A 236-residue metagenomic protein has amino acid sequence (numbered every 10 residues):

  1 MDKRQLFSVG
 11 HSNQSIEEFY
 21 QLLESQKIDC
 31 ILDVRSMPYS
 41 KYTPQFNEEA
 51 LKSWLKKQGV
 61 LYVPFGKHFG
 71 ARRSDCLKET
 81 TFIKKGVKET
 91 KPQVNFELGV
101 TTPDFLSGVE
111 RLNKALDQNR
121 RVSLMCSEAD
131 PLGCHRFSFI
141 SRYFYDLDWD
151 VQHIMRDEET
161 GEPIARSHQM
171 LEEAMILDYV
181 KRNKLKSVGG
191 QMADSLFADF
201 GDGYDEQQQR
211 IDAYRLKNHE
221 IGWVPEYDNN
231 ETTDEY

Functional and structural regions predicted by a protein language model:
M1-Y236: Residues lining hydrophobic/aromatic ligand-binding pockets adjacent to catalytic sites
